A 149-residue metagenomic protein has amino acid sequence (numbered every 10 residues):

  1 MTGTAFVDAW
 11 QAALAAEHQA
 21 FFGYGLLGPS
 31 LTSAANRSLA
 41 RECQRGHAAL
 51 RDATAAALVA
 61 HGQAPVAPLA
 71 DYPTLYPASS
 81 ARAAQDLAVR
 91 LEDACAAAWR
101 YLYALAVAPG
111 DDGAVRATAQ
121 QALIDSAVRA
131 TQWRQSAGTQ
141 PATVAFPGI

Functional and structural regions predicted by a protein language model:
M1-I149: All-alpha RGS (Regulator of G-protein Signaling) helical domain and cognate RGS-like helical scaffolds
